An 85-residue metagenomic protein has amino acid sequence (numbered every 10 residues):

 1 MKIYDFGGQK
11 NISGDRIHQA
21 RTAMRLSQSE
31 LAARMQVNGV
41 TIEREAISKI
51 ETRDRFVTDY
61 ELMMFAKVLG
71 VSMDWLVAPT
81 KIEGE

Functional and structural regions predicted by a protein language model:
K2-G8, E30, K67, D74-E85: Short, charged recognition helix plus adjacent turn of helix-turn-helix-like nucleic-acid-binding domains
D15-V37: Short basic helix-loop element that most often maps to the first helix and adjoining turn of HTH DNA-binding modules
I17, L31-A32, I42, I47-I50 (+1 more regions): Conserved hydrophobic/aromatic packing and binding residues within compact polymer-binding modules
M24, M35, V40, I50-E51 (+1 more regions): Core residues of bacterial helix-turn-helix
S27, N38, E43-A46, T58 (+1 more regions): Short coil turns linking two alpha-helices in DNA-binding domains
E45, T52-K67, E83: Short, basic-rich loop-to-helix N-cap that marks the start of a DNA-contacting helix
